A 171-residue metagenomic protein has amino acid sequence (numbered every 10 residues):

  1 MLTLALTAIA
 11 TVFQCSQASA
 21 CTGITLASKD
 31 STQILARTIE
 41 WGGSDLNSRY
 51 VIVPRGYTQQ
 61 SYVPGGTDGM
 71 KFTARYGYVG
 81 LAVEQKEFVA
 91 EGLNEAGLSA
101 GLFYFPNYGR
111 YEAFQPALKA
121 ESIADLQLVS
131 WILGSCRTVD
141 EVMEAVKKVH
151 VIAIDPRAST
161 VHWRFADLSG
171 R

Functional and structural regions predicted by a protein language model:
M1-A5: Bacterial N-terminal signal peptides that target proteins for export
T7, G66-Y78, S135, V139-K147: Short, basic/low-complexity N-terminal boundary segments at the transition from targeting/disordered tails
C15-S16: N-terminal signal peptide c-region/cleavage motif recognized by signal peptidases
A20-A117, A153, R157: A contiguous strand-loop segment
A27, L118-H150: Alpha/propeptide regions of enzymes that mature by internal proteolysis
Y104, V146, D167-S169: Short, structured patches in soluble enzyme cores that scaffold and shape functional sites
T160-R171: Extended amphipathic alpha-helical segments with heptad-repeat/coiled-coil character used for oligomerization, fusion
